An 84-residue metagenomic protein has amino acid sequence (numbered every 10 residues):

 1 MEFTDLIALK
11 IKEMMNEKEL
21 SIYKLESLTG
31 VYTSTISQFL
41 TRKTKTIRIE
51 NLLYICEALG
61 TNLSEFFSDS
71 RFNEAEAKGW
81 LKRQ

Functional and structural regions predicted by a protein language model:
M1-S21: A short, Lys/Arg-rich alpha-helix, primarily the initiator
K12, Y23, L53, S64: Residues within the helices of the helix-turn-helix
M15, E26, C56: The alpha-helix within a helix-turn-helix
M15, L40, N51: DNA major-groove recognition helix of helix-turn-helix
E19-Q38: Short alpha-helical DNA-recognition segment
Y32, K43, S70-E74: The DNA-recognition helices of helix-turn-helix-type DNA-binding domains
Q38, F67-Q84: Short, charged recognition helix plus adjacent turn of helix-turn-helix-like nucleic-acid-binding domains
K43-Y54: Short, basic-rich loop-to-helix N-cap that marks the start of a DNA-contacting helix
